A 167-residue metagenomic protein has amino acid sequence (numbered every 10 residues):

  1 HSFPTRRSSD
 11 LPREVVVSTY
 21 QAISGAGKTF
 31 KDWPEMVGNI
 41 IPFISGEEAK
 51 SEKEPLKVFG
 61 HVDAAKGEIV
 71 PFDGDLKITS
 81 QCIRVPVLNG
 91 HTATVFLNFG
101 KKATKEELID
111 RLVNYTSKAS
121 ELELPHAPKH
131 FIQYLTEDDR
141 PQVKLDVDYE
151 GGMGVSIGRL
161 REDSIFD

Functional and structural regions predicted by a protein language model:
H1-S8: Short, small-residue-biased leader/transition segments that mark boundaries at the very start of proteins
L11-F166: C-terminal substrate-binding/catalytic lobe of Rossmann-fold NAD(P)-dependent oxidoreductases
